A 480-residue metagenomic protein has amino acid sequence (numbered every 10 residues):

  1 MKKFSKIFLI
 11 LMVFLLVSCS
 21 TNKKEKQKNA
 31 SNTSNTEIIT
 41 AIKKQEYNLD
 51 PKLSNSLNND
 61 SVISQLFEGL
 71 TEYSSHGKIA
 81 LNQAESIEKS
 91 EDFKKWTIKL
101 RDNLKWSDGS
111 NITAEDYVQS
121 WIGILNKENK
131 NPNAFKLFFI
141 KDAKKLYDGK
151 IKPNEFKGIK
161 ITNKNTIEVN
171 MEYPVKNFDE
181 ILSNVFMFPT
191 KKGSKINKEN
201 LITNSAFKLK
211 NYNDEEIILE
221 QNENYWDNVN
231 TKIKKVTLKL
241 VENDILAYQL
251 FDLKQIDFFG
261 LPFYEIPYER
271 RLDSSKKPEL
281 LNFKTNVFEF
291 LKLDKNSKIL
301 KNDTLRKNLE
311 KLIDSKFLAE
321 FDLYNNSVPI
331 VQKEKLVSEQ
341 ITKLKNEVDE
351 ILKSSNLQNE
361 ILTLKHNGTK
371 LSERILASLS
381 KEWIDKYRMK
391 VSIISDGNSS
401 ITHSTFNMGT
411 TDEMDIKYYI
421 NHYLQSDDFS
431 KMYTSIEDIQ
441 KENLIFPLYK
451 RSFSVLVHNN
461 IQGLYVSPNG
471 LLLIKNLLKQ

Functional and structural regions predicted by a protein language model:
A41-E91, I202: N-terminal lobe/hinge region of extracytoplasmic solute-binding protein
I42-S61, Q83, S110, F178-M187 (+3 more regions): A structural "hinge/loop" feature
S86-K136, I299-K301: Aromatic- and charge-enriched surface segment that lines or borders ligand/interaction sites
P132-K191: Surface-exposed binding/hinge segments that line and control ligand-binding clefts or catalytic entry sites
N170-T231, K235, I245: Gly/Pro-rich hinge or "lid" segments in bacterial periplasmic/extracellular proteins
G260-E347, E442-N459: Local pocket/hinge segments that shape ligand/substrate recognition
E310-V337, E373-S378, N398-Q480: Detector for C-terminal structural segments
S338-M408, F453: Ligand/substrate-recognition segments at binding pockets and active sites
